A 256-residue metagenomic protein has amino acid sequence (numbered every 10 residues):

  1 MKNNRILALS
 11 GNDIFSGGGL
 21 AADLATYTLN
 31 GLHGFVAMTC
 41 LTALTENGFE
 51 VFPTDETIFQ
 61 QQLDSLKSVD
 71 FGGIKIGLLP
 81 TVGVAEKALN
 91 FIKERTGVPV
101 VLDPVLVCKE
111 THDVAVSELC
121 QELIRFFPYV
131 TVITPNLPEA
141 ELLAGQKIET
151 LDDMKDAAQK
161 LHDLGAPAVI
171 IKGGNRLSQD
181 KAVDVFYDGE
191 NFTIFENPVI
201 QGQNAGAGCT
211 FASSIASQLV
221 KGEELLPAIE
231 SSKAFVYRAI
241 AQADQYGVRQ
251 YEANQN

Functional and structural regions predicted by a protein language model:
M1-K2, A8, G19, Q179-I194: Acidic-glycine-rich active-site phosphate/pyrophosphate-binding loop
K2-A8, L20-K109: Conserved N-terminal subdomain of the carbohydrate kinase-like
S10-F15, F192-A205: Short pre-catalytic strand/loop immediately N-terminal to key active-site residues, enriched for Gly-Thr
F15-L24, C209-A212: Short glycine/serine/threonine-rich phosphate/pyrophosphate-binding segments that cradle anionic phosphate groups
G31-F35, F192-T193, Q218-S231: Phosphate-handling active-site elements
P53, L226-N256: Charged C-terminal helix
V116-N191: Conserved phosphate/ATP/ADP-binding segment of small-molecule kinases
E141-L142, Q201-L225: Short, small-residue alpha-helix embedded
